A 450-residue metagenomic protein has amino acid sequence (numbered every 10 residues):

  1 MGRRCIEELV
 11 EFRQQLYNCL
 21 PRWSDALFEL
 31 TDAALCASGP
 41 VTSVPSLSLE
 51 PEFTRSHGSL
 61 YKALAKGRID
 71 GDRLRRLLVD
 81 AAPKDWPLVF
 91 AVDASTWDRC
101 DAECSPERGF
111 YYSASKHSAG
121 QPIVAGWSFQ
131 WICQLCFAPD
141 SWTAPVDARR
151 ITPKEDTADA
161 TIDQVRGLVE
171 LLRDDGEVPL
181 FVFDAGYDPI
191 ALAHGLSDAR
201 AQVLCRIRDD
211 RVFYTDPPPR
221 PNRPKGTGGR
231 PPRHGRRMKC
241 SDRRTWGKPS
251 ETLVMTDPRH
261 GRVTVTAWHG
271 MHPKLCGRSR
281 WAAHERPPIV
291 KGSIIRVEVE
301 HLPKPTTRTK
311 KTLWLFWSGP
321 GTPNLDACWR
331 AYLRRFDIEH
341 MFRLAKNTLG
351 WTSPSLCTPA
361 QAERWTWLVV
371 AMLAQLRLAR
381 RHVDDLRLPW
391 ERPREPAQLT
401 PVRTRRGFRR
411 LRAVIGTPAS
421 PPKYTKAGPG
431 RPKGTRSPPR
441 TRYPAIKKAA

Functional and structural regions predicted by a protein language model:
M1-A65: Gly/serine-rich nucleotide phosphate-binding loop at the start of the catalytic core of nucleotide/ADP-ribose-handling
M1-W23, E103, P139-A450: Single, function-defining residue in the core of a domain
A26, G39-T42, R55, S59 (+5 more regions): Generic alpha-helix structural propensity
D32-A34, C133, V369-L373: Contiguous, well-ordered alpha-helical segments that form the cores/surfaces of helical PPI scaffolds
C36, L49, K62-G67, H117-P122 (+2 more regions): Short secondary-structure transition/capping motifs
L47, D93, I132-Q134, V203 (+1 more regions): Short low-polarity hydrophobic stretches
E50, L77-D80, G167-L172: A generic secondary-structure signal
K62-D140, P145, H284: Active-site-proximal, Lys/Arg-enriched surface segment that forms a nucleic-acid-binding/basic interface patch
